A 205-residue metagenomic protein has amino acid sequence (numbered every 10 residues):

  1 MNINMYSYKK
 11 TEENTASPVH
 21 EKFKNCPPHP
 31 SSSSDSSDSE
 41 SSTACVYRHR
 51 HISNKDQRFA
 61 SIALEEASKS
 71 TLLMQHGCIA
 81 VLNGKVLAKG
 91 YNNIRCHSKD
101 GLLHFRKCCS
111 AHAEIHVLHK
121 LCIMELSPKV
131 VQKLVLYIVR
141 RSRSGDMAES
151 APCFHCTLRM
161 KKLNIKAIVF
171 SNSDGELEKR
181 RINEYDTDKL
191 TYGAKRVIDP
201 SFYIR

Functional and structural regions predicted by a protein language model:
M1-R205: Zinc-dependent deaminase catalytic domain
